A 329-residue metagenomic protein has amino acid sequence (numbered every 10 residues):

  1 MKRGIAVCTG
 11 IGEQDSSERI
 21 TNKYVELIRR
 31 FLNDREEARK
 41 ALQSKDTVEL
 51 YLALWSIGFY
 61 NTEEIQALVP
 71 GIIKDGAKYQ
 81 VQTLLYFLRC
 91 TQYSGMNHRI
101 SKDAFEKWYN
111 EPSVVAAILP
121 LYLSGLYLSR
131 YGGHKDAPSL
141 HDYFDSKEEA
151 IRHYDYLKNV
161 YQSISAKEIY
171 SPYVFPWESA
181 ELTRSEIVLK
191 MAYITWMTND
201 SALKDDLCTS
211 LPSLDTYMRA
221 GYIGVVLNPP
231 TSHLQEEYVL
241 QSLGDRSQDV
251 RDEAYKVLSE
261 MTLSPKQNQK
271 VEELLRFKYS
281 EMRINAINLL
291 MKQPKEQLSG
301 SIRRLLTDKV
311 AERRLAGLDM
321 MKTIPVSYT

Functional and structural regions predicted by a protein language model:
K2-H153: Non-catalytic protein-protein interaction scaffold segments in large eukaryotic complex-forming proteins
R30-D34, I57-Y60, I72-G76, C90-S94 (+9 more regions): Residue-level signature of the C-terminal ends
A41, G71-I72, D206-L214, V225 (+3 more regions): Alpha-solenoid HEAT/Armadillo-like helical repeat scaffolds in large eukaryotic proteins
A53, T83-L84, I187, M191 (+4 more regions): Conserved hydrophobic register position within alpha-solenoid helical repeats
S146-L234, Y238-L240, R246-S247, D252-S264: Alpha-solenoid helical repeat scaffolds
S280, V310-R314, I324: Accessory nucleic-acid engagement/destabilization modules that flank
Y328-T329: Conserved small/polar residues in nucleotide/adenosyl-binding loops
